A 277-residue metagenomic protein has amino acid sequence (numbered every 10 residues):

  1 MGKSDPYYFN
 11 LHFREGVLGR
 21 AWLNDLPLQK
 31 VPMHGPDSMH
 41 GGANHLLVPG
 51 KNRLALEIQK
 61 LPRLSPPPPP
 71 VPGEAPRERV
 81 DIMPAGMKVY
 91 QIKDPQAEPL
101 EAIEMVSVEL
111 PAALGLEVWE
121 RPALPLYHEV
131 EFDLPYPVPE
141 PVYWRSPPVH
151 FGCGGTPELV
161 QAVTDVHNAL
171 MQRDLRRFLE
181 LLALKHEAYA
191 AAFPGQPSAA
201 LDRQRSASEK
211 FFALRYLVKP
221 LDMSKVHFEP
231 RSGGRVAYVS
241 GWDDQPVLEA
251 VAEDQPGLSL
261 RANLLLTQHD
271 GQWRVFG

Functional and structural regions predicted by a protein language model:
M1-G19, E57-G277: Beta-strand-rich recognition domains
G2-S4, A21-N24, P36-D37: Short amphipathic alpha-helical surface micro-motifs
A21, L47-Q59: Short, well-structured beta-strand segments within conserved domains
N24-L28, I92-D94: Change "in extracellular beta-sheet-rich domains … of secreted and cell-surface proteins" to "in beta-sheet-rich domains
Q29-P36: Short beta-strand segments within Ig-like beta-sandwich modules, predominantly Fibronectin type-III
D37, G42-G50: A glycine-anchored, Pro-Gly-centered beta-turn/N-cap motif
